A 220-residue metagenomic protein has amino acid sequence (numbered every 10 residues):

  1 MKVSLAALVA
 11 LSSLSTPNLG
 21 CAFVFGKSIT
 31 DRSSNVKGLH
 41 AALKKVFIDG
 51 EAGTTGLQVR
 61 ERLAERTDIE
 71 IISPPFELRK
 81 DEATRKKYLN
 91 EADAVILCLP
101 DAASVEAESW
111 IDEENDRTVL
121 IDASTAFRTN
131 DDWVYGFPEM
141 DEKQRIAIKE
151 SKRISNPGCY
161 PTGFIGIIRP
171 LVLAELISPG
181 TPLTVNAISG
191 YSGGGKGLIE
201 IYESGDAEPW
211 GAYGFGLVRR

Functional and structural regions predicted by a protein language model:
M1-D31: N-terminal chloroplast transit peptides
A22, G38-L43: Proteolytic processing junctions in secreted/extracellular precursors, especially proprotein convertase/trypsin-like
A42-F215: N-terminal Rossmann-like NAD(P) cofactor-binding subdomain of oxidoreductases, focused on the glycine-rich
G216-R220: C-terminal substrate-binding/catalytic lobe of Rossmann-fold NAD(P)-dependent dehydrogenases
